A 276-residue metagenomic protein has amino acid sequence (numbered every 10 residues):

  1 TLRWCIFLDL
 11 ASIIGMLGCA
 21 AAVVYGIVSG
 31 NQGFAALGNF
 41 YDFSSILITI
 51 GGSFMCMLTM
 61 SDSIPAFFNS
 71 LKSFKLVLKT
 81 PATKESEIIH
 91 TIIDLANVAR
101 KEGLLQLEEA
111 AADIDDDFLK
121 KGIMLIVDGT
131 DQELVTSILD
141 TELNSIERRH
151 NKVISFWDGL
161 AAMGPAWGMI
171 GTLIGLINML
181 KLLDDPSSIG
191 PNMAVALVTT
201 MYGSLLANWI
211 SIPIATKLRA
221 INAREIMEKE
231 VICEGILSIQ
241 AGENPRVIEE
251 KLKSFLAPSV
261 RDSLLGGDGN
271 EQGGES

Functional and structural regions predicted by a protein language model:
L2-A11, G15, Y25-V153, E225-S276: Large intracellular
F7, I14-L37, N144-I221: Helix-termination/interfacial motifs at the ends of transmembrane alpha-helices
